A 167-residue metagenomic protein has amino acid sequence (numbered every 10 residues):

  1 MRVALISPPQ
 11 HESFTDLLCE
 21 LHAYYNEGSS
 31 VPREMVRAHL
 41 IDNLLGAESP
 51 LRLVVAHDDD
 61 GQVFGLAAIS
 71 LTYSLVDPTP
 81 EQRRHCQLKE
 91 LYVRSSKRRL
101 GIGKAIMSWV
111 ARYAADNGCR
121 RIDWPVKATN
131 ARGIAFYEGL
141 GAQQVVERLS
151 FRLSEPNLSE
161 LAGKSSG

Functional and structural regions predicted by a protein language model:
M1-D16: A short beta-loop-alpha structural element at the N-terminal edge of CoA-dependent acyl/N-acetyltransferase catalytic
T15, C19-D42: Conserved GNAT-fold acetyl-CoA-binding loop/helix
D42-V55, Q87: A short helix-loop-beta-strand connector motif used in the catalytic cores of GNAT acetyltransferases and, in some
V55, Q62-L71, Q87, Y92: Conserved beta-strand in the GNAT
Y73-L88, R98, V146: A conserved beta-turn-beta hairpin within the catalytic core of GNAT-like acetyltransferases that forms part
R94, A105-R121, Q143: Conserved acyl-CoA
D123-G133, V145, R152-P156: Conserved beta-strand-loop-alpha-helix junction that forms the acyl-donor binding cleft
Y137: Conserved active-site tyrosine of GNAT-family acetyltransferases
